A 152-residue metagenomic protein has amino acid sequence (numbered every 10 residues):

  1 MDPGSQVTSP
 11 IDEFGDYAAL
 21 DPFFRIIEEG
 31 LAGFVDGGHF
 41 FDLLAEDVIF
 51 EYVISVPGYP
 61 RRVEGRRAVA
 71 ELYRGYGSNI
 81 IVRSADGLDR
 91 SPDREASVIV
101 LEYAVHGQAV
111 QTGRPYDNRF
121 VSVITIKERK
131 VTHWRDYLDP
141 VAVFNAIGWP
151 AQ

Functional and structural regions predicted by a protein language model:
M1-E46, P150-Q152: Short, low-complexity N-terminal intrinsically disordered segments enriched in polar/charged residues
D2-G15, R74-Q152: A beta-strand edge to alpha-helix "cap/lid" segment located at domain peripheries
Y17, G38-I99: A solvent-exposed, acidic/Ser-Thr-rich amphipathic alpha-helical stretch
A32, V56-P57, Q111-G113: Short, solvent-exposed loop/turn segments that connect beta-strands within catalytic domains and beta-strand-rich
